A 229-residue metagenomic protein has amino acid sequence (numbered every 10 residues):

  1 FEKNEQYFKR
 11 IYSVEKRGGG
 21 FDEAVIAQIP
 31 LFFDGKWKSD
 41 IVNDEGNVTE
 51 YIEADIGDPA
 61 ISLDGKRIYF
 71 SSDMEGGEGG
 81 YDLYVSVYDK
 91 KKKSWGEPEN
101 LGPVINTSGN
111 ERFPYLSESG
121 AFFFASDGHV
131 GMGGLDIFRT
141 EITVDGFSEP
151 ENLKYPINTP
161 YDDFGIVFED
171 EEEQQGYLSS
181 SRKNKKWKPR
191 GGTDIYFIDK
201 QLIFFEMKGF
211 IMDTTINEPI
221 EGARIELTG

Functional and structural regions predicted by a protein language model:
F1-L227: Short, conserved micro-motifs composed of acidic
